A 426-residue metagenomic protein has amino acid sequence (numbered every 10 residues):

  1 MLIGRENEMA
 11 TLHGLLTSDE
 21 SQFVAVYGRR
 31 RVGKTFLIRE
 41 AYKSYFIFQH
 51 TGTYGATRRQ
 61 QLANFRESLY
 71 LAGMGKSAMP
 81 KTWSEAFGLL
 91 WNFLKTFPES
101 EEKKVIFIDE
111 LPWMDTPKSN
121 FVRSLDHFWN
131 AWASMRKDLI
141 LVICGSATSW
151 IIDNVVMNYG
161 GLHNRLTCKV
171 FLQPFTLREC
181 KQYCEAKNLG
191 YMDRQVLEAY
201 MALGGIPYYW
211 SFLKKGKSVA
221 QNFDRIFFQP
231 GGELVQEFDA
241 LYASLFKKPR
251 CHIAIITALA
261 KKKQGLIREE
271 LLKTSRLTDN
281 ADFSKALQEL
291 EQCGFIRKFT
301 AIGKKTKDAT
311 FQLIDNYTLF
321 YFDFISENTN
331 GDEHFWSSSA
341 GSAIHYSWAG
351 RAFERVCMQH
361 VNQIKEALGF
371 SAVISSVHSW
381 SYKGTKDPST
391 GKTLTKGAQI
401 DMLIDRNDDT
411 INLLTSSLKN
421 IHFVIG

Functional and structural regions predicted by a protein language model:
M1-S338: Phosphate-binding site recognition
I302, A309-G426: A cross-kingdom feature that marks ATP-driven nucleic-acid transaction machinery
